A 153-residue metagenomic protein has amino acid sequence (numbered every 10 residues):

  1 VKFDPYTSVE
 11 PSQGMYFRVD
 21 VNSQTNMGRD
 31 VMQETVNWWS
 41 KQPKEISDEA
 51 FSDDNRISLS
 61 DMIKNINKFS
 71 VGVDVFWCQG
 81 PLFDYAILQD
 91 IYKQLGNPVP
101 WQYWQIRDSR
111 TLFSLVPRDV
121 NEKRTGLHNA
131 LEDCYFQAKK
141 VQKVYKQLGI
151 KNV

Functional and structural regions predicted by a protein language model:
V1-C78: Conserved non-catalytic scaffold segment of RNase H-like nuclease domains
D54, W104, G126-N129: Pocket-edge positions in alpha/beta enzyme catalytic cores
N55-I66, D84-I87, I91, D108: Amphipathic alpha-helical interface surfaces
S60-K64, R110, E132, F136-K139: Short, contiguous clusters of charged residues that form electrostatic/catalytic patches at enzyme active sites, used
N67-S70, L82-Y103: Substrate-recognition/cap helix-loop segment adjacent to the acidic, metal-dependent catalytic center of Asp-based
G72-P81, A86-I87, D119-V153: Acidic, Mg2+-coordinating catalytic module of metal-dependent nucleases/exonucleases that use a two-metal-ion mechanism
P100-V120: Short, flexible loop segments at boundaries between secondary-structure elements
